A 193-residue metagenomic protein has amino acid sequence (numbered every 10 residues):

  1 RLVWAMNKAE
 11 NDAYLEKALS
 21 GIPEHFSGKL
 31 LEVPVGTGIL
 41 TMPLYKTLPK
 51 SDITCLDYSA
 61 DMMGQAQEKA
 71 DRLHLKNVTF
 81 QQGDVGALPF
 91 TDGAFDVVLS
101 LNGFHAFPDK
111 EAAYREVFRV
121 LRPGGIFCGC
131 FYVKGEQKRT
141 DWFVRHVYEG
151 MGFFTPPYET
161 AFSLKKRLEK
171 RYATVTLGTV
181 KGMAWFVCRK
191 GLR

Functional and structural regions predicted by a protein language model:
R1-F26, I39, P43, W142-Y148: Conserved class I S-adenosyl-L-methionine
L2-K8, C128-V180, A184-F186: C-terminal alpha-helical "lid/dimerization" subdomain adjacent to the S-adenosyl-L-methionine
K29, G124-I126: Short glycine-centered segments of the SAM/dcSAM-binding site in methyltransferase folds
K29-A87: Class I SAM-dependent methyltransferase SAM/SAH-binding core
G86-V97: A short acidic, Gly/Pro-enriched loop at the edge of an enzyme's catalytic core that lines a small-molecule cofactor
V97-D109: A short SAM/SAH-binding and catalytic strip from SAM-dependent methyltransferases
E111-P123: A short glycine-rich, Lys/Arg-flanked "PGG" loop and its adjoining helix->strand segment in the class I
V187-R193: C-terminal lobe and adjacent flexible extensions of AdoMet/dcAdoMet transferase-like proteins
